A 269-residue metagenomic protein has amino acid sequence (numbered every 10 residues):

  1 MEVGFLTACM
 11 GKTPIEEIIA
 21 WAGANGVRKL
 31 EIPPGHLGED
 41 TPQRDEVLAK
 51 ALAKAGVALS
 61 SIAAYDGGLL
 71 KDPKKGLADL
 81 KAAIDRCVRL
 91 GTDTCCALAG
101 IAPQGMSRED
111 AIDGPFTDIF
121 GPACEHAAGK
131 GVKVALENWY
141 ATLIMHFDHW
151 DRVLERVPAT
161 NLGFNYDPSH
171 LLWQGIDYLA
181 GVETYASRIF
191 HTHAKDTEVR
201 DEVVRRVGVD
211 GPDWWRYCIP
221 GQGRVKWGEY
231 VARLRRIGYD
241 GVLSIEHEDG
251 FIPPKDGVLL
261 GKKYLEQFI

Functional and structural regions predicted by a protein language model:
E2-T7, L30-I32, L59-A64, C95-A97 (+4 more regions): Hydrophobic faces of well-ordered beta-strands that scaffold small-molecule active sites in alpha/beta enzyme cores
L6-M10, P33-L37, A64-G68, G100-A102 (+4 more regions): Active-site beta-loop-alpha junctions enriched in small/polar residues
K12-E16, P42-E46, P73, L77-K81 (+4 more regions): Structural motif corresponding to alpha-helix initiation and N-cap regions
E16-E17, G23, K54, L70-F164 (+1 more regions): Active-site acidic/histidine proton-transfer and metal-coordination neighborhood in alpha/beta enzyme cores
E17, G23, K29-L30, I62 (+2 more regions): Acidic/histidine-rich catalytic cores of soluble enzymes
I19-A20, P42-K54, L80-L90, D177-F190 (+1 more regions): Short amphipathic alpha-helices and their capping/turn segments at secondary-structure boundaries
E31-A53, G100-S107: Glycine-rich, proline-tolerant flexible connector loops at the mouths of alpha/beta enzymes
P254-I269: C-terminal helical cap(s) of enzyme catalytic domains, especially alpha/beta-barrels
